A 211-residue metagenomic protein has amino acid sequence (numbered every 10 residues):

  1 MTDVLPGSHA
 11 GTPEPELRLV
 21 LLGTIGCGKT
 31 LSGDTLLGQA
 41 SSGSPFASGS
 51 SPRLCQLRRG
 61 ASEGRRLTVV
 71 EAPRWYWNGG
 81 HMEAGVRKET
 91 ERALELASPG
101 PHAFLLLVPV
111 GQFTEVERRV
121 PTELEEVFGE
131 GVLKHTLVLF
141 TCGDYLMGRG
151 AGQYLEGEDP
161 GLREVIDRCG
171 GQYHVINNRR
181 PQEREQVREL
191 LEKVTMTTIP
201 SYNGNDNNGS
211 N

Functional and structural regions predicted by a protein language model:
M1-T24, Q56, E91, N205-N207: Short, flexible boundary segments at extreme N-termini or domain junctions of P-loop NTPases and their
M1-V4, P181, T195-N211: Conserved P-loop small GTPase signature centered on TRAFAC-class small GTPases
L17-S44: Glycine-rich phosphate-binding P-loop
T24-C27, E63, L67, R74-W75 (+4 more regions): Conserved beta-strand elements of beta-rich interaction domains across eukaryotes, especially beta-propellers
G38-R66, E89: Switch I (effector-binding) loop of TRAFAC-class P-loop GTPase G-domains
S42-S44, R66-E89, V120-P121: Switch II (G3) loop of P-loop NTPases
K88-R168: Conserved C-terminal guanine-recognition region of P-loop GTPase G domains, centered on the G4
G148-P200: Canonical P-loop GTPase G-domain recognition
